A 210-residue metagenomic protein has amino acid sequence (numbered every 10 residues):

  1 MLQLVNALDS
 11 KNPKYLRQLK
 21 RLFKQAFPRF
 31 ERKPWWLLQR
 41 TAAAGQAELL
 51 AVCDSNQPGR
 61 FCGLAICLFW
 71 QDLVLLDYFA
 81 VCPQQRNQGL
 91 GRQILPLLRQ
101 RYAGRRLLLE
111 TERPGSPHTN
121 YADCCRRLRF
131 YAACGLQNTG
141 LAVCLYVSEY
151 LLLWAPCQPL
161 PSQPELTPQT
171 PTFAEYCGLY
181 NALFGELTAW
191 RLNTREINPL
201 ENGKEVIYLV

Functional and structural regions predicted by a protein language model:
M1-L37, C53, P156, P171 (+2 more regions): Short amphipathic alpha-helix that is part of the acyltransferase structural core
L2, R105-L108: Hydrophobic beta-strand segments of well-ordered beta-sheets in folded domains
F27-V74, Y78-P83: A conserved beta-strand-loop-helix scaffold within acyl/acetyltransferase catalytic domains
V81, N87-R101, C124: Conserved acetyl-CoA-binding loop-helix of GNAT-fold acetyltransferases
L107-V210: Terminal substrate-recognition subdomain of acyl/acetyltransferases
